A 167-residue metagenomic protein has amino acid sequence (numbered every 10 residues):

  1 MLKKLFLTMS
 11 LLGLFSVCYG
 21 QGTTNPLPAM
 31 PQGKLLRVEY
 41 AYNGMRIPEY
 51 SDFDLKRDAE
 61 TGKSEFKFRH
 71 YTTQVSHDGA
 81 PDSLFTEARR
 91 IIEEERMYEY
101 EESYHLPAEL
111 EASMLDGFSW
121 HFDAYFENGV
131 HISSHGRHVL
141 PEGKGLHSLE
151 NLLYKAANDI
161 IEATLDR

Functional and structural regions predicted by a protein language model:
M1-P26: Bacterial Sec-dependent N-terminal signal peptides
F6, P48-D52, G117-S119: Short beta-strand-initiation
G22-M45, E102-R167: Short, well-ordered, aromatic-rich surface patches in folded extracellular/luminal domains
L27-R69: N-terminal secretory signal peptides
Y50-K56, V75-S83, G129-L140: Short amphipathic beta-strand/extended segments with alternating polar/hydrophobic composition
E65-E101: A short-motif feature that recognizes glycine-rich, charge-decorated loops that bind or process nucleotide phosphates
